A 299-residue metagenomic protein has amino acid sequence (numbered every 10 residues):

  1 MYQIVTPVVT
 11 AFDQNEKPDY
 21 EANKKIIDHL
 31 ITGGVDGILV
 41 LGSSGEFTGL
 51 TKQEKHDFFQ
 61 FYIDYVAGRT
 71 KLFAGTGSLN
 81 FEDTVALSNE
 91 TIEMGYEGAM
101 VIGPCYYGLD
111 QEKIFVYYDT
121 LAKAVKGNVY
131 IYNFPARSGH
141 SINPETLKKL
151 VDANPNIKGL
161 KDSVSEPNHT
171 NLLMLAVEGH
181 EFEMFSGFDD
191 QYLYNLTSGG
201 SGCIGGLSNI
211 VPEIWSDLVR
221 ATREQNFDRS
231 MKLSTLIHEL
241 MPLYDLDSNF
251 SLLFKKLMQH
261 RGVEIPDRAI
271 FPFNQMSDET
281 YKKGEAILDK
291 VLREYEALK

Functional and structural regions predicted by a protein language model:
Y2-G139, M258: Active-site beta->alpha loop and helix N-cap motifs at the rims of alpha/beta catalytic domains
V5-A11, H29, G33-V35, L207 (+1 more regions): C-terminal alpha-helical cap/extension of soluble enzyme domains
K17, G49, Q53, G108 (+3 more regions): Charge-dense, low-complexity intrinsically disordered segments
N23, K55, F59, T84 (+6 more regions): A general structural signal for well-ordered alpha-helical segments in protein cores
G33, D57, F61-Y65, E90 (+8 more regions): Alpha-helical structural signal in soluble globular domains
L50-Q53, A86, Q111-I114, I142-P144 (+3 more regions): Short secondary-structure transition/capping segments
T70-K71, V129, K158, E181 (+1 more regions): Secondary-structure boundary/capping signal
A124, R137-H238, Y244-D245: Catalytic alpha/beta core domains of metabolic enzymes, predominantly
